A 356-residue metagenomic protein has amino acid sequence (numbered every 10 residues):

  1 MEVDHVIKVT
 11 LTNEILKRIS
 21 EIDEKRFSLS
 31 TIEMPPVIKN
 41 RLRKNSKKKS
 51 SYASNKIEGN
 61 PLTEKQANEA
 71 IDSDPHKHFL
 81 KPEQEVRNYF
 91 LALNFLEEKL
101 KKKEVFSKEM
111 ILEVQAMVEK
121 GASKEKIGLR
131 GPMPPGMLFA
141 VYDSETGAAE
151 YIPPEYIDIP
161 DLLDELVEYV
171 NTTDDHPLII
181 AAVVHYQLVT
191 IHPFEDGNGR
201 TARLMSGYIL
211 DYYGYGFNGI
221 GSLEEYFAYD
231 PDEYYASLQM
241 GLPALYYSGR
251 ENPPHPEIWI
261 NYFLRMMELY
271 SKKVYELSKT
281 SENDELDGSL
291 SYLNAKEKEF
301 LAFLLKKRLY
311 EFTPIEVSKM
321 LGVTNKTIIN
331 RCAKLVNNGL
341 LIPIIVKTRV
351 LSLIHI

Functional and structural regions predicted by a protein language model:
M1-I354: FIC/Doc superfamily catalytic core
